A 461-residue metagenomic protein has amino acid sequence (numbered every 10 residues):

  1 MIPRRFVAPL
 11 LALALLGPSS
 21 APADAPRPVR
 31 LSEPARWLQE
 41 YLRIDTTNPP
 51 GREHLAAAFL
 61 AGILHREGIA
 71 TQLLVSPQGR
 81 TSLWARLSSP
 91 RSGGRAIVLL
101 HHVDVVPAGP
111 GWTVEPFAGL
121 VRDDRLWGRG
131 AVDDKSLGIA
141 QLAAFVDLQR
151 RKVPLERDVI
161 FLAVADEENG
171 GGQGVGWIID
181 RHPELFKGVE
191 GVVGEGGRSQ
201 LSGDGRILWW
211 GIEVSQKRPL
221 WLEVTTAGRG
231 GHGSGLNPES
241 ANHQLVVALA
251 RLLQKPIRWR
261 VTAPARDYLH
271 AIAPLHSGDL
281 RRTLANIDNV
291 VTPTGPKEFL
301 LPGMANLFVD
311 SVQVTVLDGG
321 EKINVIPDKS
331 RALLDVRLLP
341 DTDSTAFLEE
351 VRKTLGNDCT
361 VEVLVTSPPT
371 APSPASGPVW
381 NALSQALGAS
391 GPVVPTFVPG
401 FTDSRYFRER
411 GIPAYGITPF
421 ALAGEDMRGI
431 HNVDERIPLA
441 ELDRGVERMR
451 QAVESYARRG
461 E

Functional and structural regions predicted by a protein language model:
M1-A8: Bacterial N-terminal signal peptides that target proteins for export
A8-G17: Bacterial N-terminal signal peptides
P18-D24: Boundary at the C-terminal end of the N-terminal hydrophobic targeting segment
D24-A131, K135, L148-R157, L334: Acidic/His- and Gly-rich active-site-bordering loop/insert found across diverse amide/peptide-bond hydrolases
A35-T46, T225-G228, D358-P369: Acidic/histidine-rich, surface-exposed loop or edge segments in extracytoplasmic proteins
S92-G94, R198-S202, R258-N324, D328 (+4 more regions): An extended, acidic, His-containing surface patch that forms the Zn2+-binding/catalytic region of metallohydrolases
R125-L126, V132-G211: Acidic/histidine-rich catalytic neighborhood of metal-dependent amide-processing enzymes
G176-I178, R229, S234-R258: A short core secondary-structure module
